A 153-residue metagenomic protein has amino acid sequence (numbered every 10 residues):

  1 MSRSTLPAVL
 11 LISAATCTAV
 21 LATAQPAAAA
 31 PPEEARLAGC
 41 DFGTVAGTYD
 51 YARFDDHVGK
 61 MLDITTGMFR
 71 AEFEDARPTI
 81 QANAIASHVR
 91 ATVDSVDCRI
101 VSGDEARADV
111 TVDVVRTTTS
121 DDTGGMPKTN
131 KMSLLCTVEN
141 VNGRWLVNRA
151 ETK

Functional and structural regions predicted by a protein language model:
S4, L11, A15-T48: Short, low-complexity N-terminal intrinsically disordered segments enriched in polar/charged residues
P26-A28, D63-A71, D94, S102-A106: Short low-complexity stretches enriched in small and charged residues
A30-A86: Core segments of small alpha/beta cavity-forming domains
I85-D122: Surface-exposed, charged secondary-structure patches
R107-K153: Exposed beta-sheet edge and beta->alpha loop/turn motif
